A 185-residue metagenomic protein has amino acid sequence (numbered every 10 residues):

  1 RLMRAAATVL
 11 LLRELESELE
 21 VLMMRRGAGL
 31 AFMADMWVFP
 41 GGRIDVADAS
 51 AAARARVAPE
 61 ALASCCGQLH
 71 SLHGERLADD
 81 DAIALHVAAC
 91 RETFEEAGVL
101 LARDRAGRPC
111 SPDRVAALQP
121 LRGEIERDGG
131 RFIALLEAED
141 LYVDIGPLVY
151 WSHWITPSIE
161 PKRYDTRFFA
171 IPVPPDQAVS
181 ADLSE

Functional and structural regions predicted by a protein language model:
R1-E185: N-terminal leader/linker segments that precede catalytic domains of diphosphate-processing enzymes
